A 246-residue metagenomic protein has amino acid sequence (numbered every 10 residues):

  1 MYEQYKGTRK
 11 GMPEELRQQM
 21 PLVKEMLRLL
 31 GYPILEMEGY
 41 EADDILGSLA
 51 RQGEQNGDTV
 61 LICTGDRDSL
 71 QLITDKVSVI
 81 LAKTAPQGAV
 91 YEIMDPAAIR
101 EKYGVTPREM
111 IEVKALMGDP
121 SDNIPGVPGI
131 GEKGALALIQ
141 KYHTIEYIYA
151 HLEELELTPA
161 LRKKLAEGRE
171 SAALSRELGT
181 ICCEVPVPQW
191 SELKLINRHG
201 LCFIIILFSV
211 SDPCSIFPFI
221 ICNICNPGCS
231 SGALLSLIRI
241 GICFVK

Functional and structural regions predicted by a protein language model:
M1-C63, R67-I93, S171-N197: Noncatalytic, basic helical substrate-engagement surface that gates or grips nucleic-acid strands
D43-R51, T106-K114, S215: Short, motif-level signal for alpha-helix interfacial/capping segments enriched in acidic residues and aromatics/proline
D44, R198-G200, I204-I206, P213 (+1 more regions): Short linear motifs in intrinsically disordered/low-complexity regions
G47, A82-Q87, P120, Y147 (+3 more regions): Residue-level signature of transmembrane alpha-helix interfaces in integral membrane proteins
Q55, K76, I93-F203, S211: Non-catalytic nucleic-acid-binding/docking modules located in mid-to-C-terminal regions of nucleic-acid enzymes
L70-L72, A135, I242: General alpha-helical segment detector with a strong preference for membrane-spanning helices and helix-boundary regions
S209, C214-P218, C222-C225, C229-S231 (+2 more regions): Low-acidity, Ser/Thr- and Arg-rich intrinsically disordered low-complexity segments
